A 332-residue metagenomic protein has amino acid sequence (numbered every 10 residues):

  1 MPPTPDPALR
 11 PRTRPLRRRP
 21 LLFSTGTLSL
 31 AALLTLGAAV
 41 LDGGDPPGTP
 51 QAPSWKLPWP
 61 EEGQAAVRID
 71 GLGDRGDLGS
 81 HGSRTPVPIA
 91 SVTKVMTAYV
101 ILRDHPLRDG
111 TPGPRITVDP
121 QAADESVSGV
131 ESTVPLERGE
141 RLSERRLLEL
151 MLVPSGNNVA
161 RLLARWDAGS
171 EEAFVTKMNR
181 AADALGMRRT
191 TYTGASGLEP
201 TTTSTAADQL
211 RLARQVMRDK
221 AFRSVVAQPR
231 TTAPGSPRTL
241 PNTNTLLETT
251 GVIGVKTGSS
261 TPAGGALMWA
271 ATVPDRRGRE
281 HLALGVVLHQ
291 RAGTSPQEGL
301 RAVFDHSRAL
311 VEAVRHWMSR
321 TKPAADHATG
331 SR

Functional and structural regions predicted by a protein language model:
M1-T93, Y99, R108, S260-R332: Structured C-terminal helix/loop/strand segments within mature extracytoplasmic catalytic/sensor domains
D42-A207, R214-K220: Active-site-adjacent loops and short helices of periplasmic peptidoglycan-processing enzymes
S155, D167, P229, V314-M318: Structural signal for hydrophobic packing residues in well-ordered secondary-structure cores of soluble enzyme domains
S170-F174, P200-T205, M217, P234-R238 (+3 more regions): Short, contiguous, pocket-lining structural segments that sit at or immediately flank catalytic/ligand-binding sites
R188-Y192, K220-V225, R277-L282, R320-P323: Short, structured loop/turn "capping" segments at alpha-beta junctions
S224, Q228-P234, R238-N242: Extended amphipathic alpha-helical segments with heptad-repeat/coiled-coil character used for oligomerization, fusion
L240-G258: Active-site Gly/Thr loop motif
